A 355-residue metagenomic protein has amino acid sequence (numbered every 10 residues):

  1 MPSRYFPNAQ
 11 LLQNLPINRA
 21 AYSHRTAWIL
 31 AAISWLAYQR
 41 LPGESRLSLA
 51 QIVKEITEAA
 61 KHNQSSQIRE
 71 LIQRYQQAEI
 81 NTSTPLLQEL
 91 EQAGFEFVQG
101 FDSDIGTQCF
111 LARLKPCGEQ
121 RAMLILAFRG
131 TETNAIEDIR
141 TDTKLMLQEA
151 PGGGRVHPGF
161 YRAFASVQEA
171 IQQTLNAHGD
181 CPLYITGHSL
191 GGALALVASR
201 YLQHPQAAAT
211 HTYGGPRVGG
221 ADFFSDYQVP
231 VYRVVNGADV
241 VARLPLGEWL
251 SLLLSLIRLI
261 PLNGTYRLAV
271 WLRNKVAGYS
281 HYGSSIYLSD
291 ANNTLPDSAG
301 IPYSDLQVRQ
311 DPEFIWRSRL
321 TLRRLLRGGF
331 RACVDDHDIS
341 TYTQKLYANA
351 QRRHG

Functional and structural regions predicted by a protein language model:
M1-T186, L190-G355: Non-catalytic, mobile gating and regulatory segments of ester bond hydrolases
